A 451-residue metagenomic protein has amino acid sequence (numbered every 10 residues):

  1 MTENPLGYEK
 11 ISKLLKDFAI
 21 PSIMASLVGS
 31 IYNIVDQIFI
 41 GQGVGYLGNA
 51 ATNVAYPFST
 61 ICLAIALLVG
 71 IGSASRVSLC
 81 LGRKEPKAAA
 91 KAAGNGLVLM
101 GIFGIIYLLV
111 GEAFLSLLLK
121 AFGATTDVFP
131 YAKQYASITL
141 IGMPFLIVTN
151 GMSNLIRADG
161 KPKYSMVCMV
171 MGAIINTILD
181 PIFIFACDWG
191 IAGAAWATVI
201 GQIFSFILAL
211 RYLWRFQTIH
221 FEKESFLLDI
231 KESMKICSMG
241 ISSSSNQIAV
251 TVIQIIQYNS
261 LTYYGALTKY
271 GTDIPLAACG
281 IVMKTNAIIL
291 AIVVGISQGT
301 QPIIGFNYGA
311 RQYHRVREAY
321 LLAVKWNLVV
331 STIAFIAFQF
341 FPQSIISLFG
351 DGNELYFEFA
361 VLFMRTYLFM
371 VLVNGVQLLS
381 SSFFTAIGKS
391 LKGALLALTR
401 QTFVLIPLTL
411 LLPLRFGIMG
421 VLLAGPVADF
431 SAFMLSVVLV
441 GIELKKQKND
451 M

Functional and structural regions predicted by a protein language model:
M1-S22, V77-G142, A186-I241, I304-M370 (+1 more regions): Short alpha-helical transmembrane segments in multi-pass integral membrane proteins
S12-I31, V35, F58-I65, I141 (+5 more regions): Residue-level signal for short hydrophobic patches within transmembrane helices of multi-pass membrane transporters
D17-D36, I138, T149, G172 (+3 more regions): Transmembrane helical elements of multi-pass membrane transporters/channels
S22, S26, I38, Q42 (+16 more regions): Transmembrane alpha-helix boundary and packing residues in multipass membrane permease domains and related
I31-A50, L119-T126, I182-W189, T251-V282 (+4 more regions): Helix-terminus/linker motif at the lipid-water interface of multi-pass membrane proteins
N49-L109, L146-S165, Y258, A278-P342 (+1 more regions): Small-residue-rich hydrophobic transmembrane alpha-helices
I61-A64, N176-D180, F206-L210, I288 (+3 more regions): Hydrophobic transmembrane alpha-helices of multi-pass small-molecule transporters
G70, T139-R157, S165-A173, A194-I207 (+4 more regions): Short runs within selected transmembrane alpha-helices of multi-pass transporters and secretion channels
